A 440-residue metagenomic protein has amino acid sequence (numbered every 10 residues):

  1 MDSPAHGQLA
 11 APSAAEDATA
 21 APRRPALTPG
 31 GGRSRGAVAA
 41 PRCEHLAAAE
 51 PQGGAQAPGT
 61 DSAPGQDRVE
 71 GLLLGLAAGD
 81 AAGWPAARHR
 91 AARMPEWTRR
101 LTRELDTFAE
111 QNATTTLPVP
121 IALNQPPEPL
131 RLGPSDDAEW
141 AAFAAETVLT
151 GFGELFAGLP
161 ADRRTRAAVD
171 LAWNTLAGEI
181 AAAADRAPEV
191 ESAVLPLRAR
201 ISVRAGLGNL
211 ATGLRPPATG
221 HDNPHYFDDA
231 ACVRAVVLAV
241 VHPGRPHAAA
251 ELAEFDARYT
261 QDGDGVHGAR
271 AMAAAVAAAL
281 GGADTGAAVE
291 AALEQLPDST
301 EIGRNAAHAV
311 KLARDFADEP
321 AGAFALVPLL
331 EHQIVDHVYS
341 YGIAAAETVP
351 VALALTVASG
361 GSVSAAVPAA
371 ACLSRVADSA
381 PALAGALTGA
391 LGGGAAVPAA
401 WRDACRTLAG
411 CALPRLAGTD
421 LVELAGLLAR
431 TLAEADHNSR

Functional and structural regions predicted by a protein language model:
D2-R440: Structured, active/binding-site neighborhoods that engage oxygen-rich ligands
